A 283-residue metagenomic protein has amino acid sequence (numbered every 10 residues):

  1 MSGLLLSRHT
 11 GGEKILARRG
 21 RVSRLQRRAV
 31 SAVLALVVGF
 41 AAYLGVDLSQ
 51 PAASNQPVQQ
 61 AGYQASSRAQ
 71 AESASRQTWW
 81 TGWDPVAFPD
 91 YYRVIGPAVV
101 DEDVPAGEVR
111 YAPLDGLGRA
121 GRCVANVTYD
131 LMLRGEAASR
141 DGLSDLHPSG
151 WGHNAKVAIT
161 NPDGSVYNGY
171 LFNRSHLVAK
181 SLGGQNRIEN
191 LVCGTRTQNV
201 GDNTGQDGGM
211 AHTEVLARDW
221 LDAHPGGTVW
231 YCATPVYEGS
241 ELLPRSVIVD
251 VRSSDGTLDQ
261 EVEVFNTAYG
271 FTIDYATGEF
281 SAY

Functional and structural regions predicted by a protein language model:
M1, V38, A52-N55: Nuclease-adjacent, charged terminal/linker segments that flank catalytic cores
M1-Q26: N-terminal Lys/Arg-rich, disordered targeting/topogenic segments
L5, T10, L34, A69-Q70: Intrinsically disordered, low-complexity serine/threonine-rich segments
V30-G45: Hydrophobic membrane-insertion alpha-helices, especially the h-region of bacterial N-terminal signal peptides
L44-N55, R252: Hydrophobic single-pass membrane-insertion segments
Q50, Q56-L114: N-terminal module-boundary/linker segments of secreted carbohydrate-active enzymes
V104, E108-R110, D115-Y283: Domain-level detector of nuclease and nuclease-like folds in predominantly extracellular/periplasmic contexts
